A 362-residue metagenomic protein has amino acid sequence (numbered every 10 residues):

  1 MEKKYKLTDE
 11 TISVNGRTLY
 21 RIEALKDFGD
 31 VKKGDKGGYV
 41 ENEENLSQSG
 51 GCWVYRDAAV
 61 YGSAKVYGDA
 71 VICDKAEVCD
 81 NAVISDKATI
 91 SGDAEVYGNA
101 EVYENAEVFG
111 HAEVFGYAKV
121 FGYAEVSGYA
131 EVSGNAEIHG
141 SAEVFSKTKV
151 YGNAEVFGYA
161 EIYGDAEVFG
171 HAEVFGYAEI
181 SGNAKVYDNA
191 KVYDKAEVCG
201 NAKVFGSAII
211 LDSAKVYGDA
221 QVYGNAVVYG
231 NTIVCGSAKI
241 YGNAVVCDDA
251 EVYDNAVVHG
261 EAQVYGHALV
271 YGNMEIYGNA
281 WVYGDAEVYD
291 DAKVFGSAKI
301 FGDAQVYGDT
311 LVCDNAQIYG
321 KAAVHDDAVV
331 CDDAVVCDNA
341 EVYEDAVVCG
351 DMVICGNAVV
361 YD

Functional and structural regions predicted by a protein language model:
M1-G51, H111, S146, D248 (+2 more regions): Terminal amphipathic alpha-helical/low-complexity segments used for targeting or macromolecular assembly
S49, V60-Y61: Extracellular repeat-rich scaffold modules on cell surfaces
V54, V60, V66, A70-I72 (+48 more regions): Fold-core signature of tandem repeat domains
